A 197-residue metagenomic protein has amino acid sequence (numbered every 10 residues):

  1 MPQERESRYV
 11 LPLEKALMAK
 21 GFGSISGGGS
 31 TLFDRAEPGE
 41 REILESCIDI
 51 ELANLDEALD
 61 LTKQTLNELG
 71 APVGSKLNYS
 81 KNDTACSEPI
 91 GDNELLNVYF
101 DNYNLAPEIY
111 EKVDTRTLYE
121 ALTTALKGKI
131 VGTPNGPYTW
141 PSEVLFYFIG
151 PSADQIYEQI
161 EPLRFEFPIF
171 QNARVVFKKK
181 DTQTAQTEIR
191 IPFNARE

Functional and structural regions predicted by a protein language model:
P2-E6, A85-S87, N104-I109, Q155-Y157 (+1 more regions): Short, surface-exposed beta-strand/loop "edge" segments at domain boundaries and coil↔beta transitions
P2-F33, F100-V131: Surface-exposed, low-hydrophobicity interaction/linker segments
R8-K15, D49, L55-E57, L96-V98 (+4 more regions): Acidic/negatively charged segments and metal-coordination signatures
Y9-K15, A58-L69, E158-F165: Short amphipathic alpha-helices in soluble, non-transmembrane regions that often serve as interface/regulatory elements
F22-L59, K129-E158: Short, intrinsically disordered low-complexity segments
T31-D34, L77-G91, R174-I191: Short proline/glycine- and acidic-rich turn/helix-capping motifs at secondary-structure junctions
L66-E120: Surface-exposed beta-loop interaction hotspot
I130-F193: Structured core of small recognition/catalytic domains
